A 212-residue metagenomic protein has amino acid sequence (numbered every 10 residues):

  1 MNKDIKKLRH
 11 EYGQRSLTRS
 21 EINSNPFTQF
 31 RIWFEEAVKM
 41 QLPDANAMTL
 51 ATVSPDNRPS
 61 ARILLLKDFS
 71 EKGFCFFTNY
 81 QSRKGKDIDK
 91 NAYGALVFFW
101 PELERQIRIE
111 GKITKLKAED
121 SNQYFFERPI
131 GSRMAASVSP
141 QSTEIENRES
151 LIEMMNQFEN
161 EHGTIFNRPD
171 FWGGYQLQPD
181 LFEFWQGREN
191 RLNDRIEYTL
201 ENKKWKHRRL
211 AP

Functional and structural regions predicted by a protein language model:
M1-P212: Binding-site signature for planar aromatic cofactors or substrates
